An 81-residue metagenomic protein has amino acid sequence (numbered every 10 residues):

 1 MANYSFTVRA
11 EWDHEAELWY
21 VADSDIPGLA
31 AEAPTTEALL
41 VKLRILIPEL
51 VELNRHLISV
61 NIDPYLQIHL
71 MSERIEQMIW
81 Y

Functional and structural regions predicted by a protein language model:
M1-R9, E15, E37-Y81: Short, charged, surface-exposed hinge/linker loops at domain edges that act as mobile lids or interdomain connectors
E11-D25: Short aromatic-glycine-(Arg/Gly/Cys) micro-motifs in beta-strand/loop hairpins
P27-A38: A short, exposed loop/beta-hairpin motif centered on an aromatic-Gly-Thr core
